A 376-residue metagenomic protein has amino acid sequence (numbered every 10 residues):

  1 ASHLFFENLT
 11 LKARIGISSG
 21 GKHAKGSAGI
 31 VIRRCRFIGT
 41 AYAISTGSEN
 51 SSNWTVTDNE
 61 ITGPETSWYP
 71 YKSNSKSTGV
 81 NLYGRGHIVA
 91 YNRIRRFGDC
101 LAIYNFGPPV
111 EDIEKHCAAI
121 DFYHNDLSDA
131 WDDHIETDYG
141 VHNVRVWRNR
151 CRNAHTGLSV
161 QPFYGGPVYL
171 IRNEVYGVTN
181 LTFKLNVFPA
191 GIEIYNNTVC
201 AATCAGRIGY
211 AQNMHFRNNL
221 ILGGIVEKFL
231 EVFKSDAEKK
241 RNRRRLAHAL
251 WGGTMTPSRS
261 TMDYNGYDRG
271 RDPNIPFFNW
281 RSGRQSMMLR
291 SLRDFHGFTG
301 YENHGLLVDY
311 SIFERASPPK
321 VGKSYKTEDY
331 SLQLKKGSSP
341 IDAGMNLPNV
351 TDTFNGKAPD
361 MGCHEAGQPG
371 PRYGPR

Functional and structural regions predicted by a protein language model:
A1, F6, K22, S27 (+18 more regions): Parallel beta-helix/beta-solenoid
A1-S19, V31-F37, D58, P64-E65 (+2 more regions): Right-handed parallel beta-helix/beta-spiral solenoid domain characteristic of secreted/periplasmic
K12-S27, I38-S48, W68-G84, R95-E114 (+5 more regions): Extracellular beta-strand/beta-solenoid scaffold signature
T62-P64, G86, R93-F97, A118 (+3 more regions): Secondary-structure boundary elements
N74-G79, Q212-R376: Acidic, glycine- and Ser/Thr-rich low-complexity intrinsically disordered tracts in extracellular/secreted proteins
N143, R148-S159, F163-G209, N213-L222 (+1 more regions): A compositional/structural signature marking long, glycine- and acidic/polar-rich segments with frequent tryptophans
